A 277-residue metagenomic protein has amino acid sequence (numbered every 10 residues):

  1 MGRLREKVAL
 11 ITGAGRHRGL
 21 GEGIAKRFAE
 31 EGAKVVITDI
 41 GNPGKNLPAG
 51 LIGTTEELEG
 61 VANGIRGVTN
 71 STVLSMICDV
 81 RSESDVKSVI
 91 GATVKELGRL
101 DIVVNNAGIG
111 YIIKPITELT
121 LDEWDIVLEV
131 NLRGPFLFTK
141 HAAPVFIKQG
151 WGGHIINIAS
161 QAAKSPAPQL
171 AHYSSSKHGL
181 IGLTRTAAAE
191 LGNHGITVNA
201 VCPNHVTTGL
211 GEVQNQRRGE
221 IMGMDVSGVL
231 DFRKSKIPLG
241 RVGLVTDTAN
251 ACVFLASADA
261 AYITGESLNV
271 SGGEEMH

Functional and structural regions predicted by a protein language model:
G2-I37: Canonical Rossmann dinucleotide-binding motif of NAD(H)/NADP(H)-dependent dehydrogenases/reductases, specifically
T55-E59, I77-V89, L121, D247: The beta1-alpha1 cofactor-binding region of Rossmann-like NAD(H)/NADP(H)-dependent oxidoreductases
G110-I113, S165, G240-R241, C252-F254 (+1 more regions): Short C-terminal tail/terminal secondary-structure segment of NAD(P)H-dependent dehydrogenase/reductase domains
K114-I116, E123-L128, R233-K234: Substrate-binding pocket helix/loop in short-chain dehydrogenase/reductase
T139, S176, T184: Active-site helix of classical SDR
S160: Residue(s) in the substrate-gating loop at a strand-loop-helix junction that position the organic substrate next
G192, T197, I263-G265: Short, small/polar-rich loop/turn modules that mediate ligand/substrate recognition or access, typified
